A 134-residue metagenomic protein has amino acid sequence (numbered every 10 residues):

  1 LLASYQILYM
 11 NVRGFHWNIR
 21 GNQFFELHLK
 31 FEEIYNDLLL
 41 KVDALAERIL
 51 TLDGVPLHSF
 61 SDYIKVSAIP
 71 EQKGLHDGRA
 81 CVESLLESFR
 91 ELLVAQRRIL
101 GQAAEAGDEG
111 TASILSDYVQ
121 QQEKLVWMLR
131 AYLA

Functional and structural regions predicted by a protein language model:
L2, H28-Y35, L39, V82 (+3 more regions): Amphipathic, non-transmembrane alpha-helical scaffold segments
L2, Y9-V12, H16, Y35 (+6 more regions): A structural signal for well-ordered alpha-helices, especially hydrophobic packing surfaces of coiled-coils
I7-E33, R98-G110: Helix-loop segments that flank and shape redox-cofactor active sites
W17-G21, E26-L29, G54, D62-D77: Generic structural "secondary-structure junction" signal
Q23-S61: Conserved alpha-helical segments that form or flank metal/cofactor-binding pockets of metalloenzymes
F24, N36, P56, F60-I64 (+3 more regions): Long, contiguous binding/interaction regions
D43, E47, I64-D117: Acidic/histidine-rich alpha-helical segments that form the ligand environment of transition-metal centers
